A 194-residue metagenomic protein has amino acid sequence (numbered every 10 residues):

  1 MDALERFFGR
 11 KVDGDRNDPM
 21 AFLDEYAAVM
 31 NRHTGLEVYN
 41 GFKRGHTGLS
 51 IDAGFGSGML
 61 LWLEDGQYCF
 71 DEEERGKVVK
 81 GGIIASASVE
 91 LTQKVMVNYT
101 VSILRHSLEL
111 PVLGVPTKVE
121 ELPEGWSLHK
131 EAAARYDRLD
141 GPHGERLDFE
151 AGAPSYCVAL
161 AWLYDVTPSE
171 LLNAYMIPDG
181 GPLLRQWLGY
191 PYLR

Functional and structural regions predicted by a protein language model:
M1-E25: Short, extreme N-terminal leader segments that mark the start of a protein/domain
D18-H33, N40-G41: Amphipathic, Lys/Arg-enriched alpha-helical "gate/interface" segment within cytosolic domains that mediates
R32-G48, L128-H129: Short secondary-structure junctions
T34, T117-R194: Intrinsically disordered, low-complexity, charge-dense segments enriched in Lys/Arg and Glu/Asp interspersed
G41-E64, A133-G141: Amphipathic, interaction-prone secondary-structure segments
A53-K80, R194: Short aromatic-glycine-(Arg/Gly/Cys) micro-motifs in beta-strand/loop hairpins
M59-L63, K80-S88, P142-P154: Short amphipathic beta-strand/extended segments with alternating polar/hydrophobic composition
A85-P142: Surface-exposed beta-loop interaction hotspot
